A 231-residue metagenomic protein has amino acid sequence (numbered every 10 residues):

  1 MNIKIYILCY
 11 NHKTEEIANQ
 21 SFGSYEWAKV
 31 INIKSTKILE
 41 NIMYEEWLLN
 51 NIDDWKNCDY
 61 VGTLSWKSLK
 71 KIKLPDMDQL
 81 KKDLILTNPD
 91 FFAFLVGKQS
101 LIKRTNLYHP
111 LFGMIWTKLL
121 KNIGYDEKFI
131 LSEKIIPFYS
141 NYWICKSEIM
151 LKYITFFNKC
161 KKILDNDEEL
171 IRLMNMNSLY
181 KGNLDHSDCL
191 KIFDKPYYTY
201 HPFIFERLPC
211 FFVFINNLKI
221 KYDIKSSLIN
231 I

Functional and structural regions predicted by a protein language model:
M1-I231: ER/Golgi luminal nucleotide-sugar-dependent glycosyltransferases, focusing on the catalytic module
